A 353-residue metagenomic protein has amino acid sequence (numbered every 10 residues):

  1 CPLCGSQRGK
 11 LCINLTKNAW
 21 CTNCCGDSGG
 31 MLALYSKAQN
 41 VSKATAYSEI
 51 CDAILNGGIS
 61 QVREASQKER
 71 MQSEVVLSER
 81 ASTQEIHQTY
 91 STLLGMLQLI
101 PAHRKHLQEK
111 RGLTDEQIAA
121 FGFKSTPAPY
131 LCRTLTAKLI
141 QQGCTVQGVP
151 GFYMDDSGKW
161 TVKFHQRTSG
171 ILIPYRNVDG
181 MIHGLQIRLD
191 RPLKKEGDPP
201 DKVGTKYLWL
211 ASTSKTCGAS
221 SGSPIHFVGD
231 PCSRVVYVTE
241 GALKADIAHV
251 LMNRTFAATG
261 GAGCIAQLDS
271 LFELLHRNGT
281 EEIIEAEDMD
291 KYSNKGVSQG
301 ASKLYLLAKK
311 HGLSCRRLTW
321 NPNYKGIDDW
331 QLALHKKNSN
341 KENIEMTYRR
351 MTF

Functional and structural regions predicted by a protein language model:
C1, T22, Y35, L107 (+6 more regions): Terminal peptide-recognition signature
C1-Q39, T319: N-terminal single-stranded DNA-binding subdomain of primase/primase-helicase replication proteins
P2, Y47-L172, R176-D179, G229-P231 (+1 more regions): TOPRIM metal-binding catalytic domain and adjacent DNA-binding surface shared by DnaG-type primases
L15-K17, S125, L189-P192: A short, sequence-level motif marking secondary-structure junctions
G26, V178, K194-D198, S233-V236 (+1 more regions): TOPRIM fold recognition
G29-G30, P101-A102, A242: A generic alpha-helix surface/boundary motif
S36-C51: Polybasic, low-complexity binding patches
I86, L131-G279: Phosphate-handling DNA/RNA-contact segment within nucleic-acid enzymes
